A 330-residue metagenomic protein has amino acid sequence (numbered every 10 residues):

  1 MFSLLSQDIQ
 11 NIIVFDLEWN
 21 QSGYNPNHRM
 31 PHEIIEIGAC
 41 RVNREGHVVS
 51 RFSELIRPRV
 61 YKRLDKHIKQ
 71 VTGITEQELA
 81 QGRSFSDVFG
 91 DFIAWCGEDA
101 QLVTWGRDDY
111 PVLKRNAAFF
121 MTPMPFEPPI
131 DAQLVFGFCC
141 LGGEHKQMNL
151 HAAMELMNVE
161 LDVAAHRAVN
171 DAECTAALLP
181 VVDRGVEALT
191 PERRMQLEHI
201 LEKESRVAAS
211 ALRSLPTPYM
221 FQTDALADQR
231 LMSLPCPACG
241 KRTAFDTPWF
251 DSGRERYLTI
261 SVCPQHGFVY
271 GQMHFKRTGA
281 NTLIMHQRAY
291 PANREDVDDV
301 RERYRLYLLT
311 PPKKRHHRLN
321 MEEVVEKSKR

Functional and structural regions predicted by a protein language model:
F2-L4, V181-R330: Acidic two-metal-ion nuclease catalytic site recognized across multiple nuclease folds, prominently DnaQ/RNase D-T
F2-P111, A211-L212, F268-H317: Conserved non-catalytic scaffold segment of RNase H-like nuclease domains
P26, T75, L79, A100 (+4 more regions): A general structural-boundary detector
M30-I37, R41-T72, A94-P216, L283-I284: Metal-dependent phosphoesterase core characteristic of DEDDh/y 3'-5' exonuclease domains
I74, T122, V159, K241-T243 (+1 more regions): Short aromatic/hydrophobic-glycine micro-motifs
A80, P128, A164-A165, T247 (+1 more regions): Short loop/turn and capping residues at structural boundaries
